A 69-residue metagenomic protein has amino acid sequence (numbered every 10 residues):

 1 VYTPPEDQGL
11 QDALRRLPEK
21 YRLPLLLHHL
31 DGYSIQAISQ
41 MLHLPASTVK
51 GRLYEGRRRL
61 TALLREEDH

Functional and structural regions predicted by a protein language model:
V1-R15: Acidic, proline/glycine-rich intrinsically disordered inter-domain spacer in sigma factors
Y21, I35: Helix-turn-helix DNA-binding elements, focusing on the entry/boundary residues of the two helices that contact DNA
P24-H28: A short pre-motif secondary-structure segment
H29-L30, Y54: Short acidic-aromatic loop segments in the C-terminal HATPase_c
Q36, L42-E66: DNA-recognition helix of helix-turn-helix
